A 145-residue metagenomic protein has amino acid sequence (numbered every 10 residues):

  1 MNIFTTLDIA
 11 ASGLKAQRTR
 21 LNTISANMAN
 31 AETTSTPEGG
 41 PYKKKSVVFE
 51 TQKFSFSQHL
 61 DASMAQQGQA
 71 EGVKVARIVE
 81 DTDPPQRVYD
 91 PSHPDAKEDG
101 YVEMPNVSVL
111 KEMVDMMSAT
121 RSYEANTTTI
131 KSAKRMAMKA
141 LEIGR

Functional and structural regions predicted by a protein language model:
M1-R145: Amphipathic alpha-helical polymerization modules
